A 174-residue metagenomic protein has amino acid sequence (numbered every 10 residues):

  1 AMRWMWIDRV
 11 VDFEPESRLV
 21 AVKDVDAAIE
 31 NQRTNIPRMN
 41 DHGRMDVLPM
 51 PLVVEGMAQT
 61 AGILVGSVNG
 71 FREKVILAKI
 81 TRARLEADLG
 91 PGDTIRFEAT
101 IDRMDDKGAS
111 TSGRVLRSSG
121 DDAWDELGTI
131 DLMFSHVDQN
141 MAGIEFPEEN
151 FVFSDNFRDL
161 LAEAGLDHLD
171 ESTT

Functional and structural regions predicted by a protein language model:
M2-L48, T174: Catalytic strand-loop segment that frames the active site of acyl-thioester-processing enzymes
W4-W6, I95, A109: Hydrophobic core residues within well-ordered beta-strands of beta-rich domains
I7, L77-I80, S110, L127-T129: Hydrophobic residues on conserved beta-strands that form the core of alpha/beta folds
D8-V11, T81, E86, T100-D102 (+1 more regions): Conserved positions in beta-strands of structured domains
A61-E98: Hydrophobic beta-strand-centered segment that forms part of the acyl-chain substrate-binding groove
P91, T100-T174: HotDog/MaoC-like acyl-thioester-processing domains
